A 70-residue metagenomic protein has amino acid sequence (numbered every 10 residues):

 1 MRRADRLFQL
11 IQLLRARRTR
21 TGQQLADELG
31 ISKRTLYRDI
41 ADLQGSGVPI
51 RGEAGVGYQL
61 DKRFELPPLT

Functional and structural regions predicted by a protein language model:
M1-T70: Short, basic/aromatic recognition patches that contact phosphate-bearing ligands
